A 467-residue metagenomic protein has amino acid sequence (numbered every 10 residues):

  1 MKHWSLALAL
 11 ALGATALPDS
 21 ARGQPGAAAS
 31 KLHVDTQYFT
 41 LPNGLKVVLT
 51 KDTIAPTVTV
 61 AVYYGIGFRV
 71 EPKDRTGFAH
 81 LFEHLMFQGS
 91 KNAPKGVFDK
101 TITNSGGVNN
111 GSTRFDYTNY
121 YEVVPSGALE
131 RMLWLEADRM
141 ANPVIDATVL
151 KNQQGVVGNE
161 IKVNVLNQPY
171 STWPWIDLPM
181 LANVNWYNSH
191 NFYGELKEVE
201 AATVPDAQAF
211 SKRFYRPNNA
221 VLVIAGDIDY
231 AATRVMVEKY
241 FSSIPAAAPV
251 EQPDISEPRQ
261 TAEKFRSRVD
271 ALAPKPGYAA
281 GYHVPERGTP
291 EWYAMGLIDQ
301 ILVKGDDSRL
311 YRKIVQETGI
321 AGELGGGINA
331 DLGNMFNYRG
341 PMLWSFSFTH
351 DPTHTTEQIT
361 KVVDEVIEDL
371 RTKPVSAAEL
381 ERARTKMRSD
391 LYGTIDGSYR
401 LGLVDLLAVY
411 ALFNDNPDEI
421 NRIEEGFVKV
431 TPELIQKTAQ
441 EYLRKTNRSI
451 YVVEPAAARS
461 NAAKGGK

Functional and structural regions predicted by a protein language model:
M1-A7: Bacterial N-terminal signal peptides that target proteins for export
A11-L49, D229-D270, G277, G281 (+2 more regions): Proteolytic maturation boundary segments
T50, A55-K73, G77-L81, K95-M140 (+6 more regions): M16 family metallopeptidases and their MPP-like homologs
F78-M86, I298: Active-site His/Glu-centered metal-binding helix of metallohydrolases
L85-P94: Catalytic Zn2+-binding segment of zinc metalloproteases
Q154, V163, P205-Y240, N447: Non-catalytic, conformational "gating/processing" segments within enzyme and secreted inhibitor domains
G158-N164, S256-V269, T385-T394: Short, conserved secondary-structure transition motifs
M180, P249-R309, K313, A321 (+1 more regions): His/Glu-based metal-binding/catalytic segments typifying zinc-dependent metallopeptidases
